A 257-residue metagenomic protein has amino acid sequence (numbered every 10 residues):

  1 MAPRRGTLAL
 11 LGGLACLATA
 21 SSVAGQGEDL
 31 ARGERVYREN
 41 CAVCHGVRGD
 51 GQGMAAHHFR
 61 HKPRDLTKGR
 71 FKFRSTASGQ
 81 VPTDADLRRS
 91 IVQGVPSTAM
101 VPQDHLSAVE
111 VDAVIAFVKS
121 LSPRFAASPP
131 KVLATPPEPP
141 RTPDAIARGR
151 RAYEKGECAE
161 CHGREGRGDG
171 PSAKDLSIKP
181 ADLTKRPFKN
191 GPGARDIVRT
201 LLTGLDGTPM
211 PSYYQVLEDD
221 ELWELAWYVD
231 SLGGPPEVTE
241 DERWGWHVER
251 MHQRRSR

Functional and structural regions predicted by a protein language model:
M1-R5: N-terminal secretory signal peptides that target proteins for export/translocation
A9-A18: Bacterial N-terminal signal peptides
S22-D29, V43-G69, P123-A145, K174 (+1 more regions): His/Cys-centered metal/cofactor-coordination and adjacent catalytic loops
G27-E39: Short N-terminal segments immediately surrounding and downstream of signal-peptide cleavage
E34, G46-D84, P102, G163-A194: Gly/Gly-Pro-rich "capping" loops immediately C-terminal to redox-active cysteine motifs in periplasmic/lumenal
R38, V101-R167, P171-S177, G191 (+1 more regions): Flexible coil segments in periplasmic/lumen-exposed cytochrome c-class electron-transfer proteins
P82-V92: Short, surface-exposed, low-complexity cationic segments
Q93, R164, T203: Glycine-rich, acidic and aromatic/proline-enriched surface loops and short helix-turn segments that act as binding
